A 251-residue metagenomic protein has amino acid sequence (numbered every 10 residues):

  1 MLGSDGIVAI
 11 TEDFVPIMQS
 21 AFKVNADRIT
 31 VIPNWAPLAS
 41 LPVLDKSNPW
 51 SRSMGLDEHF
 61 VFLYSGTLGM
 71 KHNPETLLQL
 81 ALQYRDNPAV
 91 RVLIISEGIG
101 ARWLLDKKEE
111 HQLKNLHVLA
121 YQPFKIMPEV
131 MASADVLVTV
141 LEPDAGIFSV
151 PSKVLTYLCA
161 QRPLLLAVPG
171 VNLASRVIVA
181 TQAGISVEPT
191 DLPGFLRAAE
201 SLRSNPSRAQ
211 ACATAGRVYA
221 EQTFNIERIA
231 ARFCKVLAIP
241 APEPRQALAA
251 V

Functional and structural regions predicted by a protein language model:
D13, I32-W35: Carbohydrate-associated surface elements
Q19-K23, D27, A36-R52, N73 (+1 more regions): Acidic anion/phosphate-binding donor-loop and adjacent secondary structure in glycosyltransferase catalytic cores
L56-H72, L78-A81, L93: Conserved donor-binding/catalytic core segment of Leloir-type glycosyltransferases
H72, A120-A132, L137-L158, P163-R176: Nucleotide-sugar-dependent
N87-S96, A101-P128: Nucleotide-activated donor-binding/catalytic signature segment of Leloir-type glycosyltransferases, i.e., the conserved
P169-E200, R208: Change "using UDP/GDP/dTDP sugars" to "using nucleotide sugars
G194, S201, R208-Q222: A short, well-ordered alpha-helix in the C-terminal region of glycosyltransferases
I226-V251: C-terminal alpha-helical cap of glycosyltransferases
